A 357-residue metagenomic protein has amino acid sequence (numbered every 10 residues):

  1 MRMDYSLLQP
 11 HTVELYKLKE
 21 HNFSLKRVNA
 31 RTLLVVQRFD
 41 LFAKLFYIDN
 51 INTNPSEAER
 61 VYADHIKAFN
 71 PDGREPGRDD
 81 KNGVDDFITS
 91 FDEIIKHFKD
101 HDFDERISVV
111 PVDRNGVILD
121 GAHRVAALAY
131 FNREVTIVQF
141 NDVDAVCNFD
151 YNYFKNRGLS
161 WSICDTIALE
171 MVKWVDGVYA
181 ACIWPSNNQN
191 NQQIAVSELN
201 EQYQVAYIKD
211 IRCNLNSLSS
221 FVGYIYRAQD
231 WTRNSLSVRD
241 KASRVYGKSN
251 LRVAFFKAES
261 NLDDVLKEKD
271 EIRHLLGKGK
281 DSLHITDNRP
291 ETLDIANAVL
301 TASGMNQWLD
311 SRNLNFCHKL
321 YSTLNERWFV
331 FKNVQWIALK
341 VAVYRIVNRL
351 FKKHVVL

Functional and structural regions predicted by a protein language model:
D4-E57, E75-P76, N82-G83, V135-V172: Surface-exposed, charge/polar-rich loops and edge strands
E57-L119: Short alpha-helix boundary/capping and kink motifs at helix termini
I95, V125, V196-S197: Short glycine-/small-residue-rich flexible loop motifs, especially phosphate/cofactor-binding loops
I107-V109, R124-V125, K241-A242: Catalytic micro-motifs at enzyme active sites that drive phosphoryl/nucleotidyl and oxygen chemistry
D113-F131: A sequence-level detector for short glycine-anchored, His/Arg-bearing signature motifs that mark catalytic or binding
V117-D120, V146, E291-D294: Short, well-ordered, mixed-charge alpha-helical segments that flank or form enzyme active sites
S162-V347: Non-catalytic terminal and connector segments of soluble metabolic enzymes
H354-L357: Catalytic metal-binding acidic patch
